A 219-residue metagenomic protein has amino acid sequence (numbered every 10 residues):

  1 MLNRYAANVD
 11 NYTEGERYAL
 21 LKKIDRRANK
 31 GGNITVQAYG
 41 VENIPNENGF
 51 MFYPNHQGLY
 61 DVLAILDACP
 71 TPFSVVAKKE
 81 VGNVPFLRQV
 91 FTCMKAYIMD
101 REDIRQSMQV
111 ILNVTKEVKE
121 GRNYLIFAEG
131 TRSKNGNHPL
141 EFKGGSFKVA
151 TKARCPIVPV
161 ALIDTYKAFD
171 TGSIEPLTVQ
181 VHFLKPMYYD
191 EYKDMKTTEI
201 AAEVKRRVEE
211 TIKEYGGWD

Functional and structural regions predicted by a protein language model:
M1-A19, V36, E42-N46, T198-D219: Membrane-interfacial terminal anchoring regions of lipid-handling membrane enzymes
L2-N8, E14-A19, K30-G32, N46-I104: Catalytic core of membrane glycerolipid acyltransferases/transacylases, capturing the structured, soluble-facing
A28, A64-I65, V90, K116 (+1 more regions): Hydrophobic/aromatic ligand-binding patch that stacks against planar heteroaromatic rings of cofactors or nucleotides
G31-Y39, S107-M108, I163-T165: Short gly/ser/thr-rich secondary-structure transition/capping motifs
A38, F52, V75, V181-F183: Generic preference for hydrophobic
A38, Y97-D100, Y189: Short acidic-hydrophobic, aromatic-tinged amphipathic segments that line or gate anion-handling sites
M108-D219: Non-catalytic C-terminal accessory region of glycerolipid acyltransferases and related lyso-lipid remodeling enzymes
